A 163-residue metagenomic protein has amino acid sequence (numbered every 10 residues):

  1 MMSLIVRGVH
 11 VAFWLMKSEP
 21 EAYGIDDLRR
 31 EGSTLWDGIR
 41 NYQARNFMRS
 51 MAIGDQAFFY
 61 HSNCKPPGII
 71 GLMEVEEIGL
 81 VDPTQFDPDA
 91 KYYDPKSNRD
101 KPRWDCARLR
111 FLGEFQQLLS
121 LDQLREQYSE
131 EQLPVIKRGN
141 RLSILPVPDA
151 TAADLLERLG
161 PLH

Functional and structural regions predicted by a protein language model:
M2-I53, T151-A152, P161-H163: Compositionally biased, charged N-terminal/linker segments
V6-E19, E77-V81, S120-L121, R125-E126 (+1 more regions): Mixed-charge, low-complexity intrinsically disordered regions
K17-S18, H61, F111-G113, P146: Pocket-edge structural micro-motifs
A22, P66, D82: Flexible, glycine-rich phosphate/dinucleotide-binding loops and adjacent beta-alpha linkers at cofactor/substrate
I25-R30, G38-A44, S50, D82 (+4 more regions): Generic structural "secondary-structure junction" signal
Y60-P67: Short, charged beta-turn/beta-strand-edge "cap" motif at the junction between a beta-strand and an adjacent loop
G71-L142: Aromatic- and Lys/Arg-enriched surface recognition patch
